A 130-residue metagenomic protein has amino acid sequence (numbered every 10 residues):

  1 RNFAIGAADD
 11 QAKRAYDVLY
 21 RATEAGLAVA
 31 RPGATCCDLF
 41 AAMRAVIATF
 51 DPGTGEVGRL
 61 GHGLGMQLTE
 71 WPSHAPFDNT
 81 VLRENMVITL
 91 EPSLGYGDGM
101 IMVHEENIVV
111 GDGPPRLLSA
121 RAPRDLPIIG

Functional and structural regions predicted by a protein language model:
R1-G130: Active-site neighborhoods and metal-handling regions in enzymes and metal-associated proteins
